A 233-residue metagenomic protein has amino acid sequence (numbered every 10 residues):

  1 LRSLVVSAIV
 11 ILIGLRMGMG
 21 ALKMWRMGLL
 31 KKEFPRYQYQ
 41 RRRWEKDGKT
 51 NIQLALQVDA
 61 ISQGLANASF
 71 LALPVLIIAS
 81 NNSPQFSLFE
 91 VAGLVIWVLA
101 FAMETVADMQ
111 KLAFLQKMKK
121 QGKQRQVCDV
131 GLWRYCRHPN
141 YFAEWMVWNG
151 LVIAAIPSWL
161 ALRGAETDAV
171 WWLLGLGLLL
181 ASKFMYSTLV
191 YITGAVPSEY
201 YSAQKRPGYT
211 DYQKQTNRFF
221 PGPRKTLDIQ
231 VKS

Functional and structural regions predicted by a protein language model:
L1-A21, G28, G64-Q110, K119-S233: Hydrophobic transmembrane alpha-helices
A21-K23, E33: Charged, helix-rich terminal subdomains or tails
W25, L56-Q63: Alpha-helical transmembrane segments of integral membrane proteins, especially early/N-terminal helices
L29-V58, Q126-W133: Juxtamembrane helix-capping/reentrant segments at transmembrane boundaries
A113-L115: Membrane-interface helix/loop boundary segments of multi-pass membrane proteins
